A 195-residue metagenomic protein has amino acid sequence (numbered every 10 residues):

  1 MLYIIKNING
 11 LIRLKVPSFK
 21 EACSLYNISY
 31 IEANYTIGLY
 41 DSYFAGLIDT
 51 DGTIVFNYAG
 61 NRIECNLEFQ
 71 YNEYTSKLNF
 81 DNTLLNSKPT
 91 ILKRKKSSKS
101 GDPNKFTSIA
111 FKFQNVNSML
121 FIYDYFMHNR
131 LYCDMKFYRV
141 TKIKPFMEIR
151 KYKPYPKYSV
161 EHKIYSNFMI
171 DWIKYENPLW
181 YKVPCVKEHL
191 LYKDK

Functional and structural regions predicted by a protein language model:
M1-K195: Internal intein/HINT superfamily modules and their associated LAGLIDADG
